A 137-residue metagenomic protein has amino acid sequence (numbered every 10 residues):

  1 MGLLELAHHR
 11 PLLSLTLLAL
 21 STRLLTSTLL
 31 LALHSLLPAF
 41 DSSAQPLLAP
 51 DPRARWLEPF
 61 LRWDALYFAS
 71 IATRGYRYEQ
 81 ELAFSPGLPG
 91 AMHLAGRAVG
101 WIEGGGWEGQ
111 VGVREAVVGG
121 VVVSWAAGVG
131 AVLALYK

Functional and structural regions predicted by a protein language model:
M1-P50: Start-transfer (signal-anchor) and selected internal transmembrane alpha helices of multi-pass inner/ER membrane
L6-R10, S14, E108-A116, G120: Juxtamembrane/transmembrane-helix boundary motifs in multi-pass membrane proteins
T16-L17, F60, V122: Hydrophobic alpha-helical transmembrane segments
L37-S70: Extracellular/lumenal N-termini and interhelical loops of multi-pass eukaryotic membrane proteins
D41-D51, A98-E115: Intrinsically disordered, low-complexity domain-flanking/linker segments in eukaryotic proteins, enriched
P59-V111: Short hydrophobic/aromatic helix or loop-helix immediately within or flanking a transmembrane segment in polytopic
L94-R97, G119-K137: Transmembrane-helix motifs of polytopic, lipid-linked glycan transferases
